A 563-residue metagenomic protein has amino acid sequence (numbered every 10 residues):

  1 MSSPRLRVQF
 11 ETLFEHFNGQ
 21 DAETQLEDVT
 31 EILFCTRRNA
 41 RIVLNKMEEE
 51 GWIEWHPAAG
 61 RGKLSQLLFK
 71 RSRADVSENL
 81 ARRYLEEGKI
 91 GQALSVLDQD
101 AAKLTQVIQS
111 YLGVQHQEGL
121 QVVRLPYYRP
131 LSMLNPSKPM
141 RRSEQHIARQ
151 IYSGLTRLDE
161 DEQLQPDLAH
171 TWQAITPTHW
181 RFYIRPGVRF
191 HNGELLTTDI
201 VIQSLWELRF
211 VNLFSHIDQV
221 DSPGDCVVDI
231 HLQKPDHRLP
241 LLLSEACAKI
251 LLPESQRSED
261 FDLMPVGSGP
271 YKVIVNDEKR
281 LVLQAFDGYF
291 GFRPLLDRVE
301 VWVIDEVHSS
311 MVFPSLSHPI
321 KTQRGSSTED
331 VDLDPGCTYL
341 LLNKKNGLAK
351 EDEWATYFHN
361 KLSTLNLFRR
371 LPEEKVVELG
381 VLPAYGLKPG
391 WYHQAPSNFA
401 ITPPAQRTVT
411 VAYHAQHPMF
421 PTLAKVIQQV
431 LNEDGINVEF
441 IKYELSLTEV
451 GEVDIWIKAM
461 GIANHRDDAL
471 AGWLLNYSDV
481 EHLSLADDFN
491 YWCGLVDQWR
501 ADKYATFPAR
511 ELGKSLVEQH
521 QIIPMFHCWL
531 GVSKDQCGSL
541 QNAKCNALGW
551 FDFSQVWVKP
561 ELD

Functional and structural regions predicted by a protein language model:
N18-A22, V43, M140, I147 (+1 more regions): Aromatic- and charge-enriched surface segment that lines or borders ligand/interaction sites
G19-E27, L33-N39, G51-P57, N398-M460: Ligand/substrate-recognition segments at binding pockets and active sites
E48, A58, Y357-S397, P421-V426 (+1 more regions): Detector for C-terminal structural segments
P126-I175, E561: N-terminal lobe/hinge region of extracytoplasmic solute-binding protein
P130-E144, L239-E245, S533-D552: A structural "hinge/loop" feature
L213-Q256, S268-V275, R280: Surface-exposed binding/hinge segments that line and control ligand-binding clefts or catalytic entry sites
Q284-D287, V331-Y357, K361, R370 (+1 more regions): A bilobed periplasmic-binding-protein/Venus flytrap-type ligand-binding module shared by bacterial periplasmic
G288-T328: Ligand-site clamp/hinge motif
